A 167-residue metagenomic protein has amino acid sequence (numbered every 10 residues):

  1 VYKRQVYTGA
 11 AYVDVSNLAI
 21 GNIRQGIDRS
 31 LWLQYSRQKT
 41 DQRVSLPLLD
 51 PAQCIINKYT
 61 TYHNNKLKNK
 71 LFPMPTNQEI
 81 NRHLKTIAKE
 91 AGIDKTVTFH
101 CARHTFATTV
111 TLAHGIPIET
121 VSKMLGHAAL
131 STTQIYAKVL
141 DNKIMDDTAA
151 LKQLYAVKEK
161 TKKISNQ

Functional and structural regions predicted by a protein language model:
K3, Y7-D14, T86, R103-A128 (+1 more regions): C-terminal catalytic core of tyrosine-transesterase DNA break-rejoin enzymes
T8, N17-N57: Conserved tyrosine-mediated DNA breakage-rejoining catalytic core shared by Y-recombinases
D28-L31, E79, T109, T120: Catalytic cores of nucleotide-enabled group-transfer and carboxylate-activating enzymes in metabolic and assembly-line
R37-D41, N77, L125-A150: Catalytic-site neighborhood detector that most strongly recognizes the C-terminal catalytic loop/helix of tyrosine
Q38-N57, N65-T86: C-terminal catalytic core of Y-nucleophile DNA break-rejoin enzymes
Y62-K66, L151-Q167: C-terminal secondary-structure termini that scaffold catalytic or DNA-interacting sites
M74-Q78, T86, A91, K162-Q167: Acidic, low-complexity interaction regions
P75, T96-T98: N-terminal core-binding DNA-recognition domain of tyrosine site-specific recombinases/integrases
